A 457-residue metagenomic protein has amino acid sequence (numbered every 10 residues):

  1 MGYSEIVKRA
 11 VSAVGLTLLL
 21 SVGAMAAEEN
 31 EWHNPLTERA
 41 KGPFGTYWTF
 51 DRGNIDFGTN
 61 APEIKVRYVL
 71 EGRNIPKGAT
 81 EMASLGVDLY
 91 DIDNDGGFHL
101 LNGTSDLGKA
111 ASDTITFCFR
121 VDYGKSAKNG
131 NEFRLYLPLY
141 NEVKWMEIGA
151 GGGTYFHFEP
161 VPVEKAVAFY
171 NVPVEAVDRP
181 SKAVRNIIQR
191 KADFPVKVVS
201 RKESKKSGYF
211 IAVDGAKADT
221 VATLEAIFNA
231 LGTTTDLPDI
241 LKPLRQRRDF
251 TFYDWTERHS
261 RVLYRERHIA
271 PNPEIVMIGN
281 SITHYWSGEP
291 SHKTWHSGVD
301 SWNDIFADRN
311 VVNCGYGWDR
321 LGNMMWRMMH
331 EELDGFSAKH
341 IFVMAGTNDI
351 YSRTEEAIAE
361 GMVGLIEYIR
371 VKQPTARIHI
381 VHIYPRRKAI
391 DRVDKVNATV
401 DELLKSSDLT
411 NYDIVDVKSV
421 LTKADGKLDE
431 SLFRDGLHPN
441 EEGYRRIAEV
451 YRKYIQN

Functional and structural regions predicted by a protein language model:
M1-K8: N-terminal secretory signal peptides that target proteins for export/translocation
G2, G15-L16, M25-A166, P180-S181 (+4 more regions): N-terminal secretory targeting modules
S21-G23: N-terminal signal peptide c-region/cleavage motif recognized by signal peptidases
A166-Y170, K197-S200, E274-G279, N310-G315 (+4 more regions): Structural recognition of the beta-strand scaffold that forms the well-ordered cores of secreted hydrolase catalytic
P173-R179, N313-Y316, A345-I358, R386-R392: Surface-exposed cleft-lining segments at the edges of enzyme active sites
F194, R201-T235, R387-N457: Catalytic His-Asp segment of secreted/periplasmic serine-dependent ester chemistry enzymes
K205, A222, N323-F336, S352-G364: Catalytic-core regions of hydrolytic enzymes
A357-L365, D394-D401: Charged helix-capping and loop-helix junction motifs
